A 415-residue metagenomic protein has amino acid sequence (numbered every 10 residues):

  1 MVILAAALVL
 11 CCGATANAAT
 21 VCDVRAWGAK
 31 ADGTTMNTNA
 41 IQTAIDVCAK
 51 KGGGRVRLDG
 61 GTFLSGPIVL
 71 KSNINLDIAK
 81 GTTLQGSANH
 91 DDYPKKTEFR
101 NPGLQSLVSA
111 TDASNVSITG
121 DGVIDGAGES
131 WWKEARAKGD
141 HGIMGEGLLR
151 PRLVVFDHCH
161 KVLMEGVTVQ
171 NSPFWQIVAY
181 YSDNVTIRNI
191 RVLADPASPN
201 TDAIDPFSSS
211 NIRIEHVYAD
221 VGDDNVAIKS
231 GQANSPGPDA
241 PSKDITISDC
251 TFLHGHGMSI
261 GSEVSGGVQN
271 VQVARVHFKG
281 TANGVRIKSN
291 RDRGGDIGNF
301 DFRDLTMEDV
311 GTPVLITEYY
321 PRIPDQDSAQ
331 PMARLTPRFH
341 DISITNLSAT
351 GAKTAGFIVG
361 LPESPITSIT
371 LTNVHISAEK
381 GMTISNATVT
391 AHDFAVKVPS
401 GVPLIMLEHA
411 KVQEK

Functional and structural regions predicted by a protein language model:
V2-G13: Bacterial N-terminal signal peptides
C11-K415: Extracellular/periplasmic carbohydrate-active domains that bind, remodel, or depolymerize complex polysaccharides
